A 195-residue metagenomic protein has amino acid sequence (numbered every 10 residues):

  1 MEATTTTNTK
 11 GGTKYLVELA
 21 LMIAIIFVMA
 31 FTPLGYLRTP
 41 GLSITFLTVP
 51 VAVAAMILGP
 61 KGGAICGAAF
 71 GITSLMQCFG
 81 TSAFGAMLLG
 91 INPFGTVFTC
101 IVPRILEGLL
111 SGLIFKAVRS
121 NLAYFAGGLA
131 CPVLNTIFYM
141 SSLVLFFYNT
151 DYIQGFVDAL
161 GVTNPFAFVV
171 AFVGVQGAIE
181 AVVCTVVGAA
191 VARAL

Functional and structural regions predicted by a protein language model:
M1-L195: Loop-helix junctions at membrane interfaces
